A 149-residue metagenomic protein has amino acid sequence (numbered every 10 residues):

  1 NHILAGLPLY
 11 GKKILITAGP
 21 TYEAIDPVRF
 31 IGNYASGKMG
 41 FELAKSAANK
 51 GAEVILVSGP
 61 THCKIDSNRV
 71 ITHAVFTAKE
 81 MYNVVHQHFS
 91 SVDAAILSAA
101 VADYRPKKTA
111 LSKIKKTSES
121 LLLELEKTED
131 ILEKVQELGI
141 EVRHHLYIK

Functional and structural regions predicted by a protein language model:
N1-L15, P106-T109: YjeF_N-associated NAD(P)HX repair module
P8-T77: Glycine-rich phosphate/diphosphate-binding loop of Rossmann-like nucleotide-binding domains
A48, E53-K149: Glycine-rich phosphate/dinucleotide-binding loop and adjoining beta-alpha-beta core of small-molecule
